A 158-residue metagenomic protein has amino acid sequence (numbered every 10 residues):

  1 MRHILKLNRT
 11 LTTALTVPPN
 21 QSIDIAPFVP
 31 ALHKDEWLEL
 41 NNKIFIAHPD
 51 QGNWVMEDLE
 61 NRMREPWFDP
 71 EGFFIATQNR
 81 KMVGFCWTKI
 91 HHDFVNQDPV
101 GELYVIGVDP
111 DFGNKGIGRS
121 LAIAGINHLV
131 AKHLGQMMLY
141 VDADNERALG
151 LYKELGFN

Functional and structural regions predicted by a protein language model:
M1-R2, N114-K115, R119, A143-N158: Conserved active-site alpha-helix within GNAT-family acetyltransferase domains
M1-S22: Acyl-donor-binding surface of acyltransferase catalytic domains
D24-E39: A short beta-loop-alpha structural element at the N-terminal edge of CoA-dependent acyl/N-acetyltransferase catalytic
H48-I106: A conserved beta-strand-loop-helix scaffold within acyl/acetyltransferase catalytic domains
Y104-G113, D142: A short, internal acetyl-CoA/4′-phosphopantetheine-binding micro-motif in the GNAT/acyltransferase core
G113, A122-V130: A conserved short alpha-helix in the GNAT/GCN5 acetyltransferase fold that borders and helps form the acetyl-CoA
L129-Y140: Conserved GNAT acetyl-CoA-binding A-motif
